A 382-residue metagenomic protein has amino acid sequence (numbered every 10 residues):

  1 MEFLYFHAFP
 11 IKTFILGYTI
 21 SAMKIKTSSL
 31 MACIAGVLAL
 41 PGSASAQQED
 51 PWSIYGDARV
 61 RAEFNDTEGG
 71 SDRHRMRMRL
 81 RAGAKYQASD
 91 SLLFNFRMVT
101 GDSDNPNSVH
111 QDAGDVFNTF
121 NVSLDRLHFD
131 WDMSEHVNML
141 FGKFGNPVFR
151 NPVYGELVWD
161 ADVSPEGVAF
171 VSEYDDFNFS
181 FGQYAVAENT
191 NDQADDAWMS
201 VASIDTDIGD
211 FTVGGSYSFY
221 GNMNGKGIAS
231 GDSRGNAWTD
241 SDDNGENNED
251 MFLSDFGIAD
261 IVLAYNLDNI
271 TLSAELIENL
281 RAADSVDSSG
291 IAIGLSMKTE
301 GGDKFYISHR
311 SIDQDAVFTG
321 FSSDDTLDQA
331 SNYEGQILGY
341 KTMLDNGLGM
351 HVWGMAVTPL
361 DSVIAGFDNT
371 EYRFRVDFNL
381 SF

Functional and structural regions predicted by a protein language model:
E2-H7, S21, I25-M139, V168-A185 (+5 more regions): Beta-barrel outer-membrane channel/assembly domains of diderm bacteria
K12-T19: Short, positively charged and aromatic/hydrophobic N-terminal segments
G69-H74, N146, G155-D162, A187-D196 (+5 more regions): Solvent-exposed loop/turn segments connecting transmembrane beta-strands in outer-membrane beta-barrel proteins
D90, D205-G335: Detector for outer-membrane/organellar transmembrane beta-barrel domains, recognizing the amphipathic beta-strand
S103-R126, W131-D205, S216-D250, D315-Q329: Surface-exposed coil loops of outer-membrane beta-barrel proteins
